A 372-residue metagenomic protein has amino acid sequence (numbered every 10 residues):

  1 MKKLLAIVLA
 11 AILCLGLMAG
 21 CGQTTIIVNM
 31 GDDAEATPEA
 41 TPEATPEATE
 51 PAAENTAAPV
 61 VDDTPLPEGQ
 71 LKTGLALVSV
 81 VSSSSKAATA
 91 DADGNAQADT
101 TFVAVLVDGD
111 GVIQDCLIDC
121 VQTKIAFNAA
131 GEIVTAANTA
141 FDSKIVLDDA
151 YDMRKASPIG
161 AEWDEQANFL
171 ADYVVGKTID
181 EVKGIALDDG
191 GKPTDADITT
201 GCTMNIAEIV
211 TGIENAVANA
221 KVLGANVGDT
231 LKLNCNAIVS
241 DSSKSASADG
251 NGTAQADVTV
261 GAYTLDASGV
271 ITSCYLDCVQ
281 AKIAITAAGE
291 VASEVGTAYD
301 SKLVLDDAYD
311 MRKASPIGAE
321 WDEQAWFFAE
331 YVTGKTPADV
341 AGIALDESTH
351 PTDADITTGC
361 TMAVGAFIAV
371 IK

Functional and structural regions predicted by a protein language model:
M1-K2, E54, S143, S301: Generic cytosolic/nucleocytoplasmic N-terminal low-complexity/intrinsically disordered segments
K2-T24: Sec-dependent N-terminal signal peptides of Gram-positive bacterial secreted proteins and lipoproteins
I7-V8, E43, E47, P51 (+2 more regions): Intrinsically disordered, low-complexity segments enriched in polar/charged small residues
M18-T37: Bacterial lipoprotein signal-peptidase II cleavage site
G22, P46-T49, E165: Intrinsically disordered, low-complexity regions enriched in polar/acidic and amide residues
G31-T64: Ser/Thr-rich, Proline-interspersed low-complexity disordered segments
D63-K372: Active-site- and interface-proximal helix/loop "cap" or "latch" segments in soluble metabolic and energy-transducing
